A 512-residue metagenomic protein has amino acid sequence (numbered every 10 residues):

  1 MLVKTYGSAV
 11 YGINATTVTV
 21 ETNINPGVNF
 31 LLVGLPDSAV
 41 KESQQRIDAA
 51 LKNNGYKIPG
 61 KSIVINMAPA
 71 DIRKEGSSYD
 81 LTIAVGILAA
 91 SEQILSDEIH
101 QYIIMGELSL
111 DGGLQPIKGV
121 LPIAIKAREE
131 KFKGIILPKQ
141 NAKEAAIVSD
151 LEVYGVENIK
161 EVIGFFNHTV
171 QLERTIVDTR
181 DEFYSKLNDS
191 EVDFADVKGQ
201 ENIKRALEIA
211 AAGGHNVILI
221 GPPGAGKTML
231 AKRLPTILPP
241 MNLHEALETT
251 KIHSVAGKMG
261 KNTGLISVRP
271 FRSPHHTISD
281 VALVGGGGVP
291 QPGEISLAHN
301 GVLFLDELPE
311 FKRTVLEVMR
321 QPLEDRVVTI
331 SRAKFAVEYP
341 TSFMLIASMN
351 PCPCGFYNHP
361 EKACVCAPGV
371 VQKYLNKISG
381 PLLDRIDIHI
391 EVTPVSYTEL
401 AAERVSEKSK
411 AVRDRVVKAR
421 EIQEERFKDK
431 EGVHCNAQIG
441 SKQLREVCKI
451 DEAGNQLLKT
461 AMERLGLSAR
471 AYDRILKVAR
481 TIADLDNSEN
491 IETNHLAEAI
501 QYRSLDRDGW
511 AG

Functional and structural regions predicted by a protein language model:
M1-I218, P222-T228, I266, S331 (+2 more regions): Peripheral, non-AAA+ core regions of ATP-driven protein-machinery
V18-I24, L283, D387-I390: Short beta-strand elements
V33, A39-Q44, P59, N66-G76 (+2 more regions): Basic, amphipathic alpha-helical bundle interface domains used for macromolecular binding and assembly
L110, L303-F304, E310-F311: Residues immediately C-terminal
E208, G264-L265, R269-P270, D280-L303 (+1 more regions): Conserved alpha-helical scaffold flanking the Walker A/P-loop in AAA+ ATPase domains
L219-G260: Walker A/P-loop
G221, G285, E307: The Walker A (P-loop) glycine that initiates the GxxxxGKT/S ATP-binding motif of P-loop NTPases
N300, D306-E307, V318: Walker B catalytic acidic pair
